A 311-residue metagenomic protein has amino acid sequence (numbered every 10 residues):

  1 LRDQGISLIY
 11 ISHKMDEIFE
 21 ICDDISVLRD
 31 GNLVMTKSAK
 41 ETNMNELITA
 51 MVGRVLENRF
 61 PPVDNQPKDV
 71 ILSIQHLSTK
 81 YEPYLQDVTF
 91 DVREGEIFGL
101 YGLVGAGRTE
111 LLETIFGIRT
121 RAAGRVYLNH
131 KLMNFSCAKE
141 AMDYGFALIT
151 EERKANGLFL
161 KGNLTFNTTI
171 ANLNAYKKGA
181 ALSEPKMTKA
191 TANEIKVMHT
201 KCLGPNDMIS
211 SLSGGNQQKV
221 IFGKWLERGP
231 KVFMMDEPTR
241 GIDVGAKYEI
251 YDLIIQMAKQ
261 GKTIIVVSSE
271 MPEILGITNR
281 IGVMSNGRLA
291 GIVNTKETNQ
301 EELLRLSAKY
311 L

Functional and structural regions predicted by a protein language model:
L1-L311: Glycine-rich phosphate-binding loops of nucleotide-dependent enzymes
